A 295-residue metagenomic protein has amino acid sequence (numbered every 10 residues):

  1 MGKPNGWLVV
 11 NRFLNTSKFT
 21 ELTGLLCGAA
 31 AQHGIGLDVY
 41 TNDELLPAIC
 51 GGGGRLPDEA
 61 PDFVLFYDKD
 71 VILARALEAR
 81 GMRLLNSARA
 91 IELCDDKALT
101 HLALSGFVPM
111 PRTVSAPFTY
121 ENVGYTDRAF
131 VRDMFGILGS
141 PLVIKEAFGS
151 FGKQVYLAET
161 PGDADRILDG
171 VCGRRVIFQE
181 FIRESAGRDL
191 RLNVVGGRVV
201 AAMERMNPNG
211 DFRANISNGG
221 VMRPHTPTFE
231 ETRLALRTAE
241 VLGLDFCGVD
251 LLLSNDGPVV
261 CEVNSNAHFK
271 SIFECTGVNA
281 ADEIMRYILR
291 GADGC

Functional and structural regions predicted by a protein language model:
M1-K3, R55-P61, E78-A79, G136-I137 (+1 more regions): Flexible, charged surface loops at secondary-structure boundaries
G2-R12, R89-G187, F229: Active-site nucleotide/adenylate-binding loops and adjacent lid/helix of ATP-dependent enzymes
V10-N122: Conserved N-proximal alpha/beta basic substrate-recognition cap immediately N-terminal to, or forming the N-lobe
Y67-V71, R183-E184, D245: Short beta->alpha connector loops
L142, V200-A201, C247, V259-C261: Protein kinase-like catalytic core scaffold
F148-L242: Phosphate-binding site of ATP-dependent enzymes
E240, L253-C295: C-terminal active-site "lid" helix and adjoining low-complexity regulatory extension at the edge of ATP-using catalytic
V249-L251: Hydrophobic residue at the +6 position relative to the catalytic HRD Asp in the kinase catalytic loop
